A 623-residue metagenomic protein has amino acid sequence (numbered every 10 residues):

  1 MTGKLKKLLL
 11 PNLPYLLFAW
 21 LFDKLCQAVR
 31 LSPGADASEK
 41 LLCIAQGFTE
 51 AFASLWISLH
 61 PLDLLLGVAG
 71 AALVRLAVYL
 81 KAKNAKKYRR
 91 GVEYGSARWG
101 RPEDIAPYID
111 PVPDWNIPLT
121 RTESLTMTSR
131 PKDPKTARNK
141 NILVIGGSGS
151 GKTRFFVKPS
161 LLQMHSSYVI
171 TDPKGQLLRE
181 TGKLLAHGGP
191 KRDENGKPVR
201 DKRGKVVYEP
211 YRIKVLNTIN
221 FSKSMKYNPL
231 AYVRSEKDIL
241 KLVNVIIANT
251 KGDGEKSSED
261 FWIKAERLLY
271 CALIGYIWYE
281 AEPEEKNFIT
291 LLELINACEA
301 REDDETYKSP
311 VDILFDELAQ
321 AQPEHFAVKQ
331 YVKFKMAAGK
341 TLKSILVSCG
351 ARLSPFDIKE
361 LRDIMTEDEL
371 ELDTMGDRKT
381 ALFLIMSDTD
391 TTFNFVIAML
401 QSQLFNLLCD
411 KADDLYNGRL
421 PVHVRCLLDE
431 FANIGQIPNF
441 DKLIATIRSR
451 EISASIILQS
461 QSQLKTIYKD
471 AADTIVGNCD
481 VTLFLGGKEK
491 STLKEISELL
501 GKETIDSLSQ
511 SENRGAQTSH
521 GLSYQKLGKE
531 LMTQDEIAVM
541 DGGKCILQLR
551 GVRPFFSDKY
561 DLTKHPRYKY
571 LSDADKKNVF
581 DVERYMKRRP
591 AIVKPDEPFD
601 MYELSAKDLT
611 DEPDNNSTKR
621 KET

Functional and structural regions predicted by a protein language model:
M1-S150, R154-V157, E194-K202, K502 (+2 more regions): Basic- and hydrophobic-enriched, low-structure N-terminal and domain-boundary segments that flank ATP-binding catalytic
L5, Q27, R138-I452, I467 (+4 more regions): P-loop NTPase motor domains
K6-L10, S32, T120, L458 (+3 more regions): Compositionally biased amphipathic helical and low-complexity segments enriched in hydrophobic
F48-L55, L65-I117, E236-I246, L294-A297 (+4 more regions): Short alpha-helical interface patches
A97, P111, S124, K140-N141 (+6 more regions): General secondary-structure edge motif
R101-Y108, R121-P134, T341-V347, M386-D388 (+5 more regions): A broad, low-specificity signal for short, low-complexity segments enriched in glycine/proline and polar/charged
P113-I117, F395-Q403, I496: Conserved long hydrophobic alpha-helices within structured protein cores
I444-I546: Conserved ATP-driven motor cores of ASCE-family P-loop NTPases powering translocation/secretion/packaging/pilus
